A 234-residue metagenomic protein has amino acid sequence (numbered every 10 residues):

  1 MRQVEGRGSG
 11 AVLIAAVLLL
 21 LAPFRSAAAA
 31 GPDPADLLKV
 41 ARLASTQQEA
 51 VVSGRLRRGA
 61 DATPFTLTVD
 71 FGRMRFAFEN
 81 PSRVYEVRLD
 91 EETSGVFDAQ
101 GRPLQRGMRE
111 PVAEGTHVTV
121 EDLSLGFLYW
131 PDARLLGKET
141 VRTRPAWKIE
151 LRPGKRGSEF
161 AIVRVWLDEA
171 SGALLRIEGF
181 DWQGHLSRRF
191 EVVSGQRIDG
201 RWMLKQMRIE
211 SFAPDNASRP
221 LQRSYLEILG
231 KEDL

Functional and structural regions predicted by a protein language model:
R2-I14: Bacterial N-terminal signal peptides that target proteins for export
L21-P64, T68, G72: N-terminal leader/targeting segments and the immediate start of mature chains
A30-K39, L43-E49, L89-A161, D181-G184: Flexible, processing/modification-adjacent segments and terminal tails in exported/periplasmic/extracellular proteins
A50-G54, F65-L67, M74-F76, A161-V163 (+2 more regions): One face of beta-strands
V52, M74-F78, S94-D98, Q105 (+4 more regions): Short hydrophobic/aromatic-rich beta-strand segments that constitute the beta-sheet cores of beta-sandwich/beta-barrel
G59-T63, P81-Y85, G157-E159, Q183-S187: Solvent-exposed loop/turn segments connecting transmembrane beta-strands in outer-membrane beta-barrel proteins
T68-F71, G137-P145, I198-D199: Short, ordered beta-strand-loop transition motifs
R144-L234: Gly/Pro-enriched, hydrophobic low-complexity segments that function as extracytoplasmic propeptides/linkers
